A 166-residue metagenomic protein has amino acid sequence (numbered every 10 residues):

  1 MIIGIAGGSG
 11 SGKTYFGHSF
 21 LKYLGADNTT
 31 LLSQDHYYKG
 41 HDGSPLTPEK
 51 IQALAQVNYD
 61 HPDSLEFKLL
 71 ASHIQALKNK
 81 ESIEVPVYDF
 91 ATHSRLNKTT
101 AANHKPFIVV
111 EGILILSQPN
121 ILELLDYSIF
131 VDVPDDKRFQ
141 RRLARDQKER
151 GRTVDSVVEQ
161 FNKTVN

Functional and structural regions predicted by a protein language model:
I2-G4: Short hydrophobic/aromatic beta-strand immediately N-terminal to the Walker A/P-loop
S9: The conserved Walker
K13: Conserved lysine of the Walker
F16, F20: Hydrophobic positions on the alpha1 helix immediately C-terminal to the Walker A/P-loop
D27-S33, K39-F90: Conserved nucleotide-sensing/catalytic segment adjacent to the nucleotide-binding pocket in NTP-handling enzymes
V87-L96, I108-I113, K163-N166: Short gly/ser/thr-rich secondary-structure transition/capping motifs
L96-R150: ATP-dependent NMP and nucleoside kinases share a basic, alpha-helical "lid"
K148-N166: Small-molecule kinase domains that catalyze NTP-dependent phosphoryl transfer to phosphate-bearing small molecules
